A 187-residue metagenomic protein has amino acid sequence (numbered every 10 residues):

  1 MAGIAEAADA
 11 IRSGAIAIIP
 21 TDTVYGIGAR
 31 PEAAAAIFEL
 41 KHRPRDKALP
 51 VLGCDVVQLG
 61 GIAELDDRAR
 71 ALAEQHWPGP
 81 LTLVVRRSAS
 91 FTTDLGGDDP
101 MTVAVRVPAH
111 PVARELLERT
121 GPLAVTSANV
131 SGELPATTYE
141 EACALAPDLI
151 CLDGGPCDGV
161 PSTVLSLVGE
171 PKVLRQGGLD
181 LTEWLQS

Functional and structural regions predicted by a protein language model:
M1-S187: Active-site-adjacent structural elements in enzyme catalytic cores
